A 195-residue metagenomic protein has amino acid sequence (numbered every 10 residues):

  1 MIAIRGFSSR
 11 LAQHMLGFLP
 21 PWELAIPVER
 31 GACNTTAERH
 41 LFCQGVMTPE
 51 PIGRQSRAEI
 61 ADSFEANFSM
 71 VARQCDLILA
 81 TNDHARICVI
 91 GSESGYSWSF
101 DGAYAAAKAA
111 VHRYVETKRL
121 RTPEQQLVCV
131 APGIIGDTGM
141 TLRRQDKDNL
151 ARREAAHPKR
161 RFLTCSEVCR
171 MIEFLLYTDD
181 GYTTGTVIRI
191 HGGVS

Functional and structural regions predicted by a protein language model:
M1-A25: Canonical Rossmann dinucleotide-binding motif of NAD(H)/NADP(H)-dependent dehydrogenases/reductases, specifically
C33-N34, L41-A61, F100-A103, M140-Q145: Conserved mid-core segment of classical short-chain dehydrogenase/reductases
V46, G53-R73, C88, V111 (+1 more regions): Catalytic Tyr-X3-Lys loop
R86-L120, I134-G136: Catalytic loop of short-chain dehydrogenase/reductase
E124-Q126, T183-G185: Short, small/polar-rich loop/turn modules that mediate ligand/substrate recognition or access, typified
I135-A156: A glycine/serine/threonine-rich, flexible loop-to-helix segment that serves as the NAD(P) cofactor-binding "lid"
H157-V168: A conserved structural motif in NAD(P)-dependent oxidoreductases
T184-S195: Short C-terminal tail/terminal secondary-structure segment of NAD(P)H-dependent dehydrogenase/reductase domains
